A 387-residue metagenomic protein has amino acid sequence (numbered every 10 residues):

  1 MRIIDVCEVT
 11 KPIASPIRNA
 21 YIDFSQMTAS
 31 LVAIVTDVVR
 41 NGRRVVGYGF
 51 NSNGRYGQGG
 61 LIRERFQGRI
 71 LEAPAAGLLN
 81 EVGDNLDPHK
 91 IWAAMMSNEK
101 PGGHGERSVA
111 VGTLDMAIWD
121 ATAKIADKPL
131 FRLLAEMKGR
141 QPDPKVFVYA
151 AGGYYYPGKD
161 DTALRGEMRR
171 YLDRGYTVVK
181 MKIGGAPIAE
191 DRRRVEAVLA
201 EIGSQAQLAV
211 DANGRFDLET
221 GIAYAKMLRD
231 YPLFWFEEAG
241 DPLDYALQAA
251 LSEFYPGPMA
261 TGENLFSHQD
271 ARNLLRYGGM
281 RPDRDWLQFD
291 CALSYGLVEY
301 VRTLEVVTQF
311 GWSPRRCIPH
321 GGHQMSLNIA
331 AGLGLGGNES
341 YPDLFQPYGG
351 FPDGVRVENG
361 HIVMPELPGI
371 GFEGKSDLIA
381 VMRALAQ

Functional and structural regions predicted by a protein language model:
M1-G59, Y348: Structured beta-strand/loop patches that form or line metal/cofactor-binding pockets in enzymes
M1-V6, Y21, K124, K128-K145 (+2 more regions): N-terminal amphipathic alpha-helix/helix-capping segment at the start of soluble metabolic enzymes
I4, T10, G369-Q387: Extended hydrophobic packing segments that form well-structured cores
V32, R44, L114, D127 (+7 more regions): Conserved, mostly hydrophobic/aromatic
V39-I125: Metal- or metallocofactor-binding catalytic centers and their adjacent structured scaffolds across diverse enzyme
G49, R132-L133, A150, L208-V210 (+5 more regions): General beta-strand structural signal in soluble alpha/beta enzymes
L133-Y255: Metal-dependent enolase-superfamily TIM-barrel catalytic cores that perform enediolate-based chemistry
P232, L243-P365: Shared catalytic-loop signature of beta/alpha-barrel
